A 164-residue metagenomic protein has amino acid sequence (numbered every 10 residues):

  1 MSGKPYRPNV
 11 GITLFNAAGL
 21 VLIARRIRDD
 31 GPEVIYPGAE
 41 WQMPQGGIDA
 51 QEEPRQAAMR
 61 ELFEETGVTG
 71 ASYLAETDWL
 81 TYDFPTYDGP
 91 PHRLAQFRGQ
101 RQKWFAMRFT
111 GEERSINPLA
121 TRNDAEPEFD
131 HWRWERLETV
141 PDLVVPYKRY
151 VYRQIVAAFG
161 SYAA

Functional and structural regions predicted by a protein language model:
M1-M43, R55: N-terminal strand-loop-strand
G3, R28, I35, L62-F63 (+3 more regions): Alpha-helix boundary/interfacial micro-motifs
A17, T110, A157: Residue-level marker of positions within ordered structural domains that often coincide with functionally constrained
D29, P85-G89, V156, S161-A164: Short amphipathic alpha-helical patches
G46-P146: Unchanged
L137-A164: Charged phosphate-binding loop/patch that engages nucleotide di/tri-phosphates or the phosphate backbone of nucleic
